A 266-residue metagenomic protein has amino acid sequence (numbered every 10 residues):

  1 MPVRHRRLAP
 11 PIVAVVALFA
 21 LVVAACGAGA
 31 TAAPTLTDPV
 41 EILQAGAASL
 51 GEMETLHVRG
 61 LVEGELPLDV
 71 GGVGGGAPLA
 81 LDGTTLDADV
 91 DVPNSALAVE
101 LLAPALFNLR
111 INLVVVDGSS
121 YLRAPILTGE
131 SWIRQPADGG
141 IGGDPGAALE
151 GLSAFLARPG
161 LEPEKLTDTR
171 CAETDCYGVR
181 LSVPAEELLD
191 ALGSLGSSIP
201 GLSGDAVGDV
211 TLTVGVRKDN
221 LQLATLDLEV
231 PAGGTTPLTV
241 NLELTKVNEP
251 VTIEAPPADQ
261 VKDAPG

Functional and structural regions predicted by a protein language model:
M1-A24: Sec-dependent bacterial lipoprotein signal peptides
P2, R6, C26-G266: Subset-of-secretome marker
